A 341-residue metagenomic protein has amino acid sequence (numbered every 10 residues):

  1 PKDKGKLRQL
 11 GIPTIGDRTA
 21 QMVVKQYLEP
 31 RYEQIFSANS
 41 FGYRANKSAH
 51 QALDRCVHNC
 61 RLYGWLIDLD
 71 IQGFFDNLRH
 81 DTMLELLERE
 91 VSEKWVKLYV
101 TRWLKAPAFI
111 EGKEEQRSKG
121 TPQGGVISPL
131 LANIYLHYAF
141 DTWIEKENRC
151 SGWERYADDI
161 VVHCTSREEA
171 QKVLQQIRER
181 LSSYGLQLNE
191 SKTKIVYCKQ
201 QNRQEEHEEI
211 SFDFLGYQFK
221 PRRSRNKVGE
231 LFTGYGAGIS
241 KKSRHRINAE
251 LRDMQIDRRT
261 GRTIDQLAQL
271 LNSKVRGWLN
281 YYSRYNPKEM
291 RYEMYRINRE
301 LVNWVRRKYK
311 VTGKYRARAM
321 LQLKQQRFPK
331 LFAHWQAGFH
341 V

Functional and structural regions predicted by a protein language model:
P1-V341: Non-catalytic terminal/accessory segments
